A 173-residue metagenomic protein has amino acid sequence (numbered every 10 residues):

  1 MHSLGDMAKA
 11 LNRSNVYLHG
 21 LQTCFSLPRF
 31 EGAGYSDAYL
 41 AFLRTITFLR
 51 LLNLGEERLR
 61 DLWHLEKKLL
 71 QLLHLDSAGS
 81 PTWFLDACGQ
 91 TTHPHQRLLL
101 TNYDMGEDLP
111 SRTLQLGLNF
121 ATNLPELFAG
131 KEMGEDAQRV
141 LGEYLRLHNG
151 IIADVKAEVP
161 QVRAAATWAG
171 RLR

Functional and structural regions predicted by a protein language model:
M1-L18: Polyanion-binding surface elements
D6, N15, F25, A164-A166: Intrinsically disordered, low-complexity acidic/Q/S/K-rich activation/interaction tracts characteristic
R13-G34: Major-groove DNA-recognition helix of helix-turn-helix-type DNA-binding domains
Q22, D37-F42, G79-S80: Short, structured secondary-structure boundary patches
P28-L51: Short helix-start
R50, L54-L172: Terminal, intrinsically disordered low-complexity segments enriched in charged/polar and proline residues
